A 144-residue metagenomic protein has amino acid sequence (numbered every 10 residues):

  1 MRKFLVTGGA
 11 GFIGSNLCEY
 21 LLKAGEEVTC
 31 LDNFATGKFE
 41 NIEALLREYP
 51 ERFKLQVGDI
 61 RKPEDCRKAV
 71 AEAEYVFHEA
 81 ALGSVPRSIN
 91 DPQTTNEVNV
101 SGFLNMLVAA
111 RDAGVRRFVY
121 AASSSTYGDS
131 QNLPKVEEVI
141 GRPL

Functional and structural regions predicted by a protein language model:
M1-L144: N-terminal Rossmann-like NAD(P)+-binding domain of SDR-like oxidoreductases, especially those catalyzing
